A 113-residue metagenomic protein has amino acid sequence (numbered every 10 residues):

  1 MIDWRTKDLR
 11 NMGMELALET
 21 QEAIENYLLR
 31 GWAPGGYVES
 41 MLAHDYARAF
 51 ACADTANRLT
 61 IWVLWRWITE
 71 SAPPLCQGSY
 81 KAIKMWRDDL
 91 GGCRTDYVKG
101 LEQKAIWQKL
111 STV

Functional and structural regions predicted by a protein language model:
M1-T6, L18-Q21: Short, mixed-charge, low-aromatic patches
D3, G35-G36, D88-G91: Long, charge-patterned amphipathic interaction tracts in eukaryotic proteins
K7-D8, S71: Intrinsically disordered, low-complexity, mixed-charge
L9, Y27, G31-W32, D88 (+1 more regions): Compositionally biased, low-complexity repeat tracts
M14-I61: Amphipathic alpha-helical interaction modules
T60-V113: Amphipathic alpha-helical binding modules
